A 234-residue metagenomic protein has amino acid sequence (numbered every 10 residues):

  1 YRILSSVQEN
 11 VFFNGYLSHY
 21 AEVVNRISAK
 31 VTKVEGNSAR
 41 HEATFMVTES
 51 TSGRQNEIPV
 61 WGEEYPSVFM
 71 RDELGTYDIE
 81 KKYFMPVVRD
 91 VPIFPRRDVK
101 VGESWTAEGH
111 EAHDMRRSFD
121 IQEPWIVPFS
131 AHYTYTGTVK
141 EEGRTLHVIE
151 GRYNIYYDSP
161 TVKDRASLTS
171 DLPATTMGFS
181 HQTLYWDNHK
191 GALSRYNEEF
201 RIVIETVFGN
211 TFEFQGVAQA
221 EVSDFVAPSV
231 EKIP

Functional and structural regions predicted by a protein language model:
Y1-E63, A112-P234: Acidic, serine/threonine-rich low-complexity disordered tracts
E63-S67, R71-G75: Disulfide-stabilized netrin-like
S67, K81-V91: Short, structured beta-strand/loop micro-motifs enriched in basic residues and often containing a Trp
D72-I79, V162-S167: Short, positively charged
